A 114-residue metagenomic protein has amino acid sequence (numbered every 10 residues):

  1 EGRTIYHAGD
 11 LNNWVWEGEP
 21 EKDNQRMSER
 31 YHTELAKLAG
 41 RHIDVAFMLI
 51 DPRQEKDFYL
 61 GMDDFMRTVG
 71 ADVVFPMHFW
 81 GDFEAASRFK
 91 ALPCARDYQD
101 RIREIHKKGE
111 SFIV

Functional and structural regions predicted by a protein language model:
E1-H42, G109-V114: Core dinuclear metal-dependent hydrolase active-site scaffold
Y6-D10, D23-R26, V45-R53, V73-W80 (+2 more regions): Active-site neighborhood of phospho(di)ester-bond hydrolases with catalytic His/Asp-centered motifs
E17, K56-Y59: Active-site-adjacent loop/helix micro-motif of nuclease/hydrolase catalytic cores
K37, F58-V114: Binuclear metal-ion centers of metallo-dependent hydrolases, dominated by the metallo-beta-lactamase
